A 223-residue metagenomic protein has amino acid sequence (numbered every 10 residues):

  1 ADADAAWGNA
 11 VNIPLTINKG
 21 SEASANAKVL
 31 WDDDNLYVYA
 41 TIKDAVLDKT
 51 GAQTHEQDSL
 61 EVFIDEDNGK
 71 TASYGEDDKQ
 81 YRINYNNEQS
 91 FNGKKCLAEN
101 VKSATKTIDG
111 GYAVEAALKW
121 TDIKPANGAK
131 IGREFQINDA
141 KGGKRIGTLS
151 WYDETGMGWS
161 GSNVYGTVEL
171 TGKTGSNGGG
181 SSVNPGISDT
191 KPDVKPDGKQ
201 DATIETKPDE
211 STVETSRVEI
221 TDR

Functional and structural regions predicted by a protein language model:
A1-I187, P192-K199, I204-P208, T212-D222: Structural preference for beta-rich elements and adjacent junctions enriched in aromatics
